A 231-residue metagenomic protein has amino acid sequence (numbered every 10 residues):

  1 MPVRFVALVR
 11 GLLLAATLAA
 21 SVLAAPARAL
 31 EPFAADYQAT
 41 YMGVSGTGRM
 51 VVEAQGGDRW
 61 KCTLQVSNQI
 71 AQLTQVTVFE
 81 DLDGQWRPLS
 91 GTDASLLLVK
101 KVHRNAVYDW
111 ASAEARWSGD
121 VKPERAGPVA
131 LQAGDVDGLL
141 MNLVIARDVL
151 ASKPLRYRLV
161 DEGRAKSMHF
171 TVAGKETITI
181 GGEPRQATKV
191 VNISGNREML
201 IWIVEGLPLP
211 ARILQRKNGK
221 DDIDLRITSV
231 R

Functional and structural regions predicted by a protein language model:
M1-A7: N-terminal secretory signal peptides that target proteins for export/translocation
L8-G11, A27: Intrinsic disorder/low-complexity segments
R10-V22: Bacterial N-terminal signal peptides
A15, M50-V52, P123, N142: Intrinsically disordered, low-complexity, compositionally biased regions/tails
L23-A29: Sec/Tat signal peptide C-region and signal peptidase I cleavage site
L30-W110, V149-R231: Acidic, serine/threonine-rich low-complexity disordered tracts
K100-A146: Hydrophobic, well-structured mid-protein blocks that either form specific transmembrane helices
